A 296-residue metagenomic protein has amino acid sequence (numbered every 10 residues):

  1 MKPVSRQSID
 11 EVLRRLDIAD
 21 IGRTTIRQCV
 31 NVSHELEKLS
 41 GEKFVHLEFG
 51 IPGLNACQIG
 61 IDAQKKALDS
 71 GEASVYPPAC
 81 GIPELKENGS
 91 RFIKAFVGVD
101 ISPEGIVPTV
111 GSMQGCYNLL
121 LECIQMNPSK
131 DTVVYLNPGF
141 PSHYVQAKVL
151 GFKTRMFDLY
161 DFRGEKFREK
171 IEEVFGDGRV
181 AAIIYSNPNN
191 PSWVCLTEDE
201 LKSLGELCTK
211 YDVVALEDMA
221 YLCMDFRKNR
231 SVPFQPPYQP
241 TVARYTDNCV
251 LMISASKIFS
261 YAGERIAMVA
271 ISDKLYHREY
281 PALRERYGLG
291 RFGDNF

Functional and structural regions predicted by a protein language model:
P3-Q114: N-terminal small-domain helix-loop-helix segment of the aminotransferase-like
V4, I9, Y245-F296: Conserved core segment of the aminotransferase class I/II
D17-D20, S192, S256-K257: Glycine-rich "substrate-gating" loop/helix at the edge of Rossmann-like oxidoreductase active sites
L36, S40, L150, K210-Y211: Helix C-cap/helix->beta junction micro-motif
L47, E217-D218: Active-site flanking residues adjacent to catalytic metal/cofactor-binding acidic residues
G53-C57, P191-V194, C223-D225, F259-A262 (+1 more regions): Short catalytic/ligand-binding loop motif for oxyanion handling, primarily in non-cytosolic enzymes, centered on
C57-I61, K148, F226-R230, A262-R265: Short aromatic-enriched loop/helix-cap "lid" or pocket-rim segments at secondary-structure transitions that line
D69-T209, L216, L222-Y245, V250: Conserved core of the PLP fold type I
